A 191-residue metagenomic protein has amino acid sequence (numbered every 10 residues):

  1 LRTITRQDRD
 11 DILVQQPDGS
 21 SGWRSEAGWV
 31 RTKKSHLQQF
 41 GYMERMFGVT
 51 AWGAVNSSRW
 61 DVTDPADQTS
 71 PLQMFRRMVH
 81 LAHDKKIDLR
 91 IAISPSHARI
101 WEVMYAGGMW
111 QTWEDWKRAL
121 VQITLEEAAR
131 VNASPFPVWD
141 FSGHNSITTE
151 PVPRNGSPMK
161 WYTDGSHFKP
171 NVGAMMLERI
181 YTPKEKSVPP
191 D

Functional and structural regions predicted by a protein language model:
L1-H83, D88, E185, D191: Secreted/periplasmic serine-hydrolase-like ester/acetyl group-modifying domain
R2, E44, R76, E114 (+3 more regions): Generic detector of well-ordered alpha-helical segments enriched in charged/polar residues, highlighting helical
L37, P65-T69, Q111-E114, S166-N171: Soluble non-cytosolic domains of exported or imported proteins
D61-Q68, M104-G108, Y162-T163: Second-shell loop/turn segments in exported
Q68-R76, M109-E126: Well-ordered, non-membrane alpha-helical segments in soluble/globular domains
H83-G108, D140-N145: Active-site segments of SGNH/GDSL-like serine hydrolases that catalyze O-acetyl group transfer/hydrolysis on lipids
Y105-M109, R154-S157: Short secondary-structure boundary/capping segments
R118-D191: C-terminal regions of proteins
